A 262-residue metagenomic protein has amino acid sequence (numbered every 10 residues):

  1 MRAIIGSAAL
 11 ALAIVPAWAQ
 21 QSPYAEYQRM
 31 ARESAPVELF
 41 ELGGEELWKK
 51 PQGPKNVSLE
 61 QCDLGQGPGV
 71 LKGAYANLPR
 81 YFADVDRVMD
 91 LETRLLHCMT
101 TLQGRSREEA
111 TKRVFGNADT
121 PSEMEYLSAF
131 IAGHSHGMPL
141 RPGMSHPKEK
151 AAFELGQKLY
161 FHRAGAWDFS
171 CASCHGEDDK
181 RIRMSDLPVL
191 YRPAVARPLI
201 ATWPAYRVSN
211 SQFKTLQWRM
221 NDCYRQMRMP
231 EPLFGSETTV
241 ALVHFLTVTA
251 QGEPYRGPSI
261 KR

Functional and structural regions predicted by a protein language model:
R2-S7: Sec-dependent signal peptide recognition, specifically the positively charged N-region followed immediately by
V15-A19: Sec/Tat signal peptide C-region and signal peptidase I cleavage site
Q20-L39, K49-Y126, H136-G137, H162-R262: Electron-transfer interface patches adjacent to heme c in soluble/periplasmic c-type cytochromes and di-/multiheme
R29-E45, M138-Q157: Short, charged low-complexity linear segments at domain edges
E125, A129, K150, E154-K158 (+1 more regions): Internal, well-ordered alpha-helical scaffold/interface segments that support domain packing or protein-protein contacts
L127-I131, G143-M144: Hydrophobic, well-structured mid-protein blocks that either form specific transmembrane helices
